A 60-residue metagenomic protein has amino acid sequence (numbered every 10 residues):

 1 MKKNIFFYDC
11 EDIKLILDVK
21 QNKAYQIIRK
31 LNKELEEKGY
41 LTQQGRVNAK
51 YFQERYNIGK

Functional and structural regions predicted by a protein language model:
K2-K23: Polyanion-binding surface elements
K3, R55-K60: Short hydrophobic/aromatic patches at helix-to-coil boundaries
L17-K50, G59: Major-groove DNA-recognition helix of helix-turn-helix-type DNA-binding domains
